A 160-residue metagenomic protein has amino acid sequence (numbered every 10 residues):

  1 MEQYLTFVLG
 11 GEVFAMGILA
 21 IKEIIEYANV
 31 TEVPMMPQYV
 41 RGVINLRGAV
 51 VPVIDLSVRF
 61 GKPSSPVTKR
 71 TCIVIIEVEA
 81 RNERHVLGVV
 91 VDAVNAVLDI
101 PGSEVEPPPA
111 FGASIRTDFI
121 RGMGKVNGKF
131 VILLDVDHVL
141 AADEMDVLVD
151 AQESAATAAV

Functional and structural regions predicted by a protein language model:
M1-V160: An acidic, low-aromatic, low-complexity terminal/linker signal
